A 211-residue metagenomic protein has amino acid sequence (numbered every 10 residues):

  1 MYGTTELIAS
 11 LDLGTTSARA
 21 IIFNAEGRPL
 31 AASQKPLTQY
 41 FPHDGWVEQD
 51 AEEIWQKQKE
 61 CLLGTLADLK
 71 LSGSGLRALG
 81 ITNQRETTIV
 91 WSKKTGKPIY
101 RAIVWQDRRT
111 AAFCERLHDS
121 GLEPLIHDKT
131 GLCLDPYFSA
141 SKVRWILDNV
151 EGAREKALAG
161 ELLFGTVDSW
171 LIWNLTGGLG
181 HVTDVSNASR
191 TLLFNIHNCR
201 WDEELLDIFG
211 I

Functional and structural regions predicted by a protein language model:
M1-Y100, D128: N-terminal glycine/serine-rich phosphate-binding loop of ATP-dependent small-molecule kinases, especially carbohydrate
T15, E26, I126-I211: Gly/Ser/Thr-rich active-site cleft segment
F41-G45, F113-R116, L193-N195: Short, charged, surface-exposed secondary-structure boundary motifs
A67-W105, C133-S139, I172-N195: Short beta-strand-loop/turn "lid" adjacent to the catalytic site in phosphate-handling enzymes
T95-P98, R116-G121, L125: Hydrophobic or amphipathic alpha-helical targeting/insertion segments
I103-S120: Short alpha-helix plus adjacent loop in nuclease-associated cores
